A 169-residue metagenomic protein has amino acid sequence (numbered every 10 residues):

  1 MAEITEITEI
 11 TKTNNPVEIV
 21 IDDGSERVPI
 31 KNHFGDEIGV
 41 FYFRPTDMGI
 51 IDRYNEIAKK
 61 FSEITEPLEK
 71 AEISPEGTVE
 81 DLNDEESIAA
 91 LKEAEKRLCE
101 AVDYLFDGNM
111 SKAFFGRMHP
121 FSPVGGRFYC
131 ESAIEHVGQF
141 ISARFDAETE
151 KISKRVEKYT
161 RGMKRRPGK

Functional and structural regions predicted by a protein language model:
A2-N83: Short N-terminal mixed-charge amphipathic segments
I21-D23, D84-S87, F121, G125: N-proximal short alpha-helices
G39-P45, C99-F106: Short, exposed beta-strand "edge-strand" segments with a Pro/Gly-rich flavor and a Y/T-containing core
E80-R97: Intrinsically disordered, low-complexity acidic Ser/Thr-rich regulatory segments
E100-K169: C-terminal charged interaction modules
